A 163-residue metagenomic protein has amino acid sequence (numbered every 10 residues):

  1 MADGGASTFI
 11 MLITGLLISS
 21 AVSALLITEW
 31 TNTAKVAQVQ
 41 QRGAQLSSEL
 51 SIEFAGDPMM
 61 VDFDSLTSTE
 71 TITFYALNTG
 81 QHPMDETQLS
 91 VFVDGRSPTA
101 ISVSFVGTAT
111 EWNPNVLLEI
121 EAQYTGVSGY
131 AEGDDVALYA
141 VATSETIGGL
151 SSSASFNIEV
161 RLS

Functional and structural regions predicted by a protein language model:
M1-Q38: Secretory targeting signatures
E29-S163: N-terminal export/assembly leader peptides and their processing motifs that target proteins to secretory
